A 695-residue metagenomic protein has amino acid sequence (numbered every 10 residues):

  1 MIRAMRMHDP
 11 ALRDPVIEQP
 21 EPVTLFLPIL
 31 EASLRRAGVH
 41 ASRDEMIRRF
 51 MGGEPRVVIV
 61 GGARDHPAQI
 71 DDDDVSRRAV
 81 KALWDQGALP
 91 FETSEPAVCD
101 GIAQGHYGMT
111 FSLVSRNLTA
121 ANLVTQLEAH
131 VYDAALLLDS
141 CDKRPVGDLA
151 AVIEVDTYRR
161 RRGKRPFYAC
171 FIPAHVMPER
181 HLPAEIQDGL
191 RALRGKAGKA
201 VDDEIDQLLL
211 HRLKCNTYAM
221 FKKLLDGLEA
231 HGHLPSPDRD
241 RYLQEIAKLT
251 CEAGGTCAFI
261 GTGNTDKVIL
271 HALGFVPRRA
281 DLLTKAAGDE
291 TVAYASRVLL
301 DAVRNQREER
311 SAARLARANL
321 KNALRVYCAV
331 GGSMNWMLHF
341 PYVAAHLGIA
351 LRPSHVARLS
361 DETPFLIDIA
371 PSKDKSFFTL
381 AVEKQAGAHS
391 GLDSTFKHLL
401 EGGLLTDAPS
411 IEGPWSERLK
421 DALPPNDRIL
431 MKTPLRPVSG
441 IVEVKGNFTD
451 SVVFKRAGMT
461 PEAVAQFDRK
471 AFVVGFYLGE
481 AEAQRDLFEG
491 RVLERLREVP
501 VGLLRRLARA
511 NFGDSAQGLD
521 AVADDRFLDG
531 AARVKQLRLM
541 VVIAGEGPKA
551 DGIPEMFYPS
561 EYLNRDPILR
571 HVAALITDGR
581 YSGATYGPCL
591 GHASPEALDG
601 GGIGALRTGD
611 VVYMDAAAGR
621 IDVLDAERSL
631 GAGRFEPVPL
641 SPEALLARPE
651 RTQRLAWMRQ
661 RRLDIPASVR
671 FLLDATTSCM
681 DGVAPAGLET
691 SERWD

Functional and structural regions predicted by a protein language model:
M1-D65, Q86-A88, E92-S94, G101 (+9 more regions): Catalytic or ion-coupling anion/metal-binding cores of large enzyme and transporter domains
I59, H130-D148, F171: A short, small-residue-rich loop immediately preceding and capping a beta-strand
H66-I70, Y107-S115, S140: Short coil/turn segments at secondary-structure boundaries
P67-T93: Low-complexity, highly charged intrinsically disordered N-terminal segments that act as targeting/localization
T93-H130: N-terminal small/polar loop signature for handling phosphorylated ligands or for N-terminal nucleophile
V98, L118-L123, K143-R144, M177 (+1 more regions): Short acidic loop-to-helix transition motifs that present clustered carboxylates
